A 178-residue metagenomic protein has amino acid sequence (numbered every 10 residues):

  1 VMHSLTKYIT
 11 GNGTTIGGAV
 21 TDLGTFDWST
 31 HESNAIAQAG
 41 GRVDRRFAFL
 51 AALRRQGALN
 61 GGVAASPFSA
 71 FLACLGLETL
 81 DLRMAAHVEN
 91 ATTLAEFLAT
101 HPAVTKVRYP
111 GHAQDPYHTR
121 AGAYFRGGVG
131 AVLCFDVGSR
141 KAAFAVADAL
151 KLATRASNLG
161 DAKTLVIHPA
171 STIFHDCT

Functional and structural regions predicted by a protein language model:
H3-T6: Short beta->alpha connector loops at strand-helix junctions that form conserved, small/polar/Pro-enriched
I9-V132, D136-L165, A170: Active-site C-terminal subdomain of aminotransferase-like
S171-T178: Short, low-order "capping/linker" segments at domain edges
